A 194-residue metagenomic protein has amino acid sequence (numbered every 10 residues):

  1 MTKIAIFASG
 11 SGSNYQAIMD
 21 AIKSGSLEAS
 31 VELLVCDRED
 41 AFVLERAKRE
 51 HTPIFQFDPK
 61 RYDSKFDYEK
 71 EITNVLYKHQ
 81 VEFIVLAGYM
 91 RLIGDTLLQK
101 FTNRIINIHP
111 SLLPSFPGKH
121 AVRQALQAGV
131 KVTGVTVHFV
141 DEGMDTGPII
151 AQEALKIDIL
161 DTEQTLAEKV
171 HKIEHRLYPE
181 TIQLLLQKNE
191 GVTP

Functional and structural regions predicted by a protein language model:
M1-T2, G191-P194: SAM-dependent methyltransferases
T2-L44: N-terminal beta1-alpha1 ligand-phosphate binding loop
Q16-D20, K70-Y77, R176-P179, Q183: Amphipathic, non-transmembrane alpha-helical secondary structure
A21, M90-G191: Donor/substrate-binding cores of folate-linked one-carbon enzymes
A29-E71: Short, surface-exposed acidic-centric catalytic microdomains
H51-T52, V81, V130: Short glycine/serine/threonine/alanine-rich loop segments
F55, D63-I108, L113: Helix-adjacent hinge/juxtasegments
